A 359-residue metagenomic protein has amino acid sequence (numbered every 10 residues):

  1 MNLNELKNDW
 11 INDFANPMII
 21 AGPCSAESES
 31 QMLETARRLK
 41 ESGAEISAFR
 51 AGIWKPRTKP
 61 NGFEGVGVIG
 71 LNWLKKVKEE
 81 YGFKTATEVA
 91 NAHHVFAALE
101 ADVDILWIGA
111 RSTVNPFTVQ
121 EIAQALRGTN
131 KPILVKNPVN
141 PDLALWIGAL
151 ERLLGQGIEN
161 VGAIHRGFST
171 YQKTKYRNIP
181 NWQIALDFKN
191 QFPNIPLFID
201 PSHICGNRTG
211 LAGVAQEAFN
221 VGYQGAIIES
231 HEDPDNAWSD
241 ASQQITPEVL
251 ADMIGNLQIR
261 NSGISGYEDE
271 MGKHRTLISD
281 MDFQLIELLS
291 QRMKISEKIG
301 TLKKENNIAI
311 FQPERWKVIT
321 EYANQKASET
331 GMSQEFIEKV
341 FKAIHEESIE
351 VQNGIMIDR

Functional and structural regions predicted by a protein language model:
M1-I20, K76: N-terminal amphipathic alpha-helix/helix-capping segment at the start of soluble metabolic enzymes
P17-E34, P60-F63, F83-V89, G109-A110 (+4 more regions): Active-site mouth loops of central-metabolism enzymes
P17-P23, S47-A51, T85-T87, L106-I108 (+4 more regions): Hydrophobic faces of well-ordered beta-strands that scaffold small-molecule active sites in alpha/beta enzyme cores
E34-I53, A101: Catalytic domains of carbohydrate-active enzymes, especially glycoside hydrolases
R50-V68, E232-A241, I299-I310: Glycine-rich, proline-tolerant flexible connector loops at the mouths of alpha/beta enzymes
E64-V66, F83-V95, D104-T118, K131-L143 (+1 more regions): Catalytic beta/alpha-barrel core
T118-D252, N256-N261, S265-G266: Catalytic alpha/beta core domains of metabolic enzymes, predominantly
I259-R359: Extended, charge-rich alpha-helical interface modules
